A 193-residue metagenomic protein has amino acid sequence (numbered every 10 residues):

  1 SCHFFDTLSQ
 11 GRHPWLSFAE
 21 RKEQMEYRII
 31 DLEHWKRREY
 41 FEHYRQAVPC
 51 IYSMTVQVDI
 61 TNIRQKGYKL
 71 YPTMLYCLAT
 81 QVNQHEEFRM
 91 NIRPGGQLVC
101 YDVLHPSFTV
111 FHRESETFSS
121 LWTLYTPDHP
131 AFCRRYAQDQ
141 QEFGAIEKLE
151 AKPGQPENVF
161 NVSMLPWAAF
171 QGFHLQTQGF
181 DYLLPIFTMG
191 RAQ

Functional and structural regions predicted by a protein language model:
D6, A19-E20: Acidic, Ala/Val/Gly-enriched low-complexity intrinsically disordered segments
M25-T55, E157-Q193: Flexible, Gly/Pro-enriched loop and linker segments at secondary-structure and domain junctions
Y52-K66, T117-P130: Acyl-group handling in specialized metabolite and lipid biosynthesis
N62-E86, Q193: Acyl activation and transfer enzymes in specialized metabolism, enriched for ANL adenylate-forming modules
F88-W122: Small-residue-rich loop/turn and linker elements
H112-F170: Helical lid/core segments from catalytic subdomains that handle acyl or acyl-like groups
